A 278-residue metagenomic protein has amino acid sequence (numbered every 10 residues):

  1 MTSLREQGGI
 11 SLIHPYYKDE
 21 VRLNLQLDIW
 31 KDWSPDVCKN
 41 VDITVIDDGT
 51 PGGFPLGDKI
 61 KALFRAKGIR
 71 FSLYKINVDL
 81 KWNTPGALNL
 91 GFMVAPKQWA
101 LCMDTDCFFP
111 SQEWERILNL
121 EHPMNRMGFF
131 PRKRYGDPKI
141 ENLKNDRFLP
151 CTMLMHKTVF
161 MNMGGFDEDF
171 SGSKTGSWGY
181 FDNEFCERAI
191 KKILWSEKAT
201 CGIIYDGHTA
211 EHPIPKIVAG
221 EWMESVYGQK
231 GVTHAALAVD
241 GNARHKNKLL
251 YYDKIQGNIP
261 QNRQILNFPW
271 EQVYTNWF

Functional and structural regions predicted by a protein language model:
G9-S11, D42, E184: Cell-envelope/extracellular polymer assembly enzymes that use nucleotide-activated donors
D19-S34: Short, well-formed alpha-helical segments that are part of the catalytic scaffolds of diverse glycosyltransferases
Q26, T175-F278: C-terminal catalytic/acceptor-binding lobe
W30-I76: Acidic donor-binding segment of Leloir-type glycosyltransferases
V78-V94: Glycine-rich, basic loop-to-helix element that forms the pyrophosphate-binding segment of sugar-nucleotide handling
Q98-F108: Short beta-strand-to-loop acidic/aromatic patch adjacent to the donor-nucleotide binding site
W114-F130: Conserved donor-nucleotide/metal-binding helix-loop-beta segment in metal-dependent transferases, i.e., the alpha-helix
M127-K144: Short beta-strand-to-loop element that shapes/binds the nucleotide-sugar donor at the catalytic cleft/hinge
